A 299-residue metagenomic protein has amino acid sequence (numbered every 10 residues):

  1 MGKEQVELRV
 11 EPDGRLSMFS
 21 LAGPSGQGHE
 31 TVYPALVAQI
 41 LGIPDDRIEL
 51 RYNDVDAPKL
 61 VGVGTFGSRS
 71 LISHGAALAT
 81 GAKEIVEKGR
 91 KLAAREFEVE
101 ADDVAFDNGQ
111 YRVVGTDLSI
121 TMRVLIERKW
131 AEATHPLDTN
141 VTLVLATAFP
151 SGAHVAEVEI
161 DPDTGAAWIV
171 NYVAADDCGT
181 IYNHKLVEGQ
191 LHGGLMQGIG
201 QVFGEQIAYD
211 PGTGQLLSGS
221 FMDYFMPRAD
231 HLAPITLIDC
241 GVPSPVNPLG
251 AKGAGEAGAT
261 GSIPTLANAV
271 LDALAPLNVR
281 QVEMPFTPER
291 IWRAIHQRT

Functional and structural regions predicted by a protein language model:
M1-S17: Active-site-adjacent "gating/activation" loops or surface patches in catalytic cores
R15-S20, I169-N171: Short, aliphatic-rich beta-strand segments
G23: Active-site pocket-shaping loop/turn-to-helix segments
E30-T31: Conserved strand-to-helix beginnings and helix N-cap segments that scaffold or border functional pockets
A35-T299: C-terminal catalytic domains of large/alpha subunits in multi-subunit enzymes
